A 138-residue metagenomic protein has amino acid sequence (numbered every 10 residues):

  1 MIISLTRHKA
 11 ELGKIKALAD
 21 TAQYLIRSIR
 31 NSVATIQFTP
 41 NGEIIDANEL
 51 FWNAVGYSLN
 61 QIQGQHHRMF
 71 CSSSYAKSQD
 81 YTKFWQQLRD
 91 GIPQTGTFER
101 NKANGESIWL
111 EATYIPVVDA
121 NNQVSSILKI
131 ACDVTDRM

Functional and structural regions predicted by a protein language model:
I2-K14, N121, S125-M138: Sensory coupling linkers of modular signal transduction proteins
K16-N48, A54: Sensory modules in modular signal-transduction proteins
A34, Q94-E99: PAS and PAS-like sensory modules
F51-Q63: PAS/PAS-like sensory domain cap-loop motif
Q63-Y75: PAS-family sensory/regulatory domains
S73-D90: PAS/Per-ARNT-Sim sensory domains
E99-G105, V118-D119: PAS-family sensory domains
A112-Y114, A131: Sensory-domain boundary capping and coupling elements
